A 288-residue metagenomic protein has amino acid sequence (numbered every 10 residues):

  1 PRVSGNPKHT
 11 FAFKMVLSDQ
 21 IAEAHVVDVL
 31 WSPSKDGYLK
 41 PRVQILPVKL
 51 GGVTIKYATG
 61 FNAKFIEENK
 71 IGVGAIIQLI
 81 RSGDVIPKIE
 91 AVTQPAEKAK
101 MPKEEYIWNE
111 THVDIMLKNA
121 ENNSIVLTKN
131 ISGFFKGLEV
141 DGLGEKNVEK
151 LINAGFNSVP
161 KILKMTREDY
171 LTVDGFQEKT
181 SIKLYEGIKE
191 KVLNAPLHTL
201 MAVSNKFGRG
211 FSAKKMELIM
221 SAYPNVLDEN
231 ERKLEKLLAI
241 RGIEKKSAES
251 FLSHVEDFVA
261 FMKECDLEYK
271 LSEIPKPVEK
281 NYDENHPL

Functional and structural regions predicted by a protein language model:
P1-S204, L218, K236-K246, S250-D266 (+1 more regions): RNA/tRNA-interacting regions in translation and RNA-turnover enzymes
S221-P224: A short, structured beta-strand-centered segment in the mid-to-C-terminal lobe of catalytic cores from group-transfer
V226-N230: Helix-hairpin-helix/helix-loop-helix acidic hairpins
D257-N281: Short N-terminal or domain-adjacent regulatory/targeting segments
Y282-L288: Interaction modules related to DNA damage response and DNA replication/repair
